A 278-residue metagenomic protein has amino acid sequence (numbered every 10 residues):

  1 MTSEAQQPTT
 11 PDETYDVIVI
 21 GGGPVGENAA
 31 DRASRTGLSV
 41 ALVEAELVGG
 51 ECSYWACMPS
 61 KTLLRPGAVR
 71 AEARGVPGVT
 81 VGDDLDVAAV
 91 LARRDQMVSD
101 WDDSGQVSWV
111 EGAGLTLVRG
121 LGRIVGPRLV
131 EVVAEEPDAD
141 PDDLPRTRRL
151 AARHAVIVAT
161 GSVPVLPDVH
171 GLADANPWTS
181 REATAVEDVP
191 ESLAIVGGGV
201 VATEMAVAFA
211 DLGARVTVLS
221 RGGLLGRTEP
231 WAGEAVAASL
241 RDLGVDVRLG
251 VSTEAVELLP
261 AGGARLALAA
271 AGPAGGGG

Functional and structural regions predicted by a protein language model:
T2-P8, E13-Y15, R32-L38, V43-V189 (+4 more regions): Glycine-rich flavin
T10-G23, V189-G199: Beta1/beta-strand and adjacent pyrophosphate-binding region of the FAD-binding site in flavoprotein oxidoreductases
Y15-L42, A202-D211: N-terminal Rossmann-like FAD-binding beta1-loop-alpha1 element of flavoenzymes
G23, L121-R123, G199, V251-S252: Conserved acidic residues
V87-A88, T217-R221, R248-G250: Short beta-strands and strand-loop turn motifs
E187-T228: Rossmann-like NAD(P)H-binding beta-loop-alpha module
